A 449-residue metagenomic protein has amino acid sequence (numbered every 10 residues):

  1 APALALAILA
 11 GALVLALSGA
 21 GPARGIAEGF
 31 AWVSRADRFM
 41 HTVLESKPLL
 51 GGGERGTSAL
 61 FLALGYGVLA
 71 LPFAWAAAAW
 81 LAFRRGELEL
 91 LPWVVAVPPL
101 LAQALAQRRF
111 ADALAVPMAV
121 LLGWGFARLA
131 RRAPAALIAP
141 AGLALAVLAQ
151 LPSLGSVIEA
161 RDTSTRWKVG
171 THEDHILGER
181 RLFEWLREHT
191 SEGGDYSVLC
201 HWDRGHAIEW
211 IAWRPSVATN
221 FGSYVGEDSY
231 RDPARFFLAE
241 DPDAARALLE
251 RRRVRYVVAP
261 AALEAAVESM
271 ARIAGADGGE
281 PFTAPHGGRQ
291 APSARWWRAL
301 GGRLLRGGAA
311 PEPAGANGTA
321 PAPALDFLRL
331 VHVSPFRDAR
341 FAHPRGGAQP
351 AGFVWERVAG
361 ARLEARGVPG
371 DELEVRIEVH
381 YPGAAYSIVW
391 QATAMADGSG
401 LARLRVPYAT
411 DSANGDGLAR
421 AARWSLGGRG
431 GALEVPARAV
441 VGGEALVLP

Functional and structural regions predicted by a protein language model:
P2-G11, V120, W124-E159: Signature aromatic-anchored transmembrane alpha helix within multi-pass, membrane-resident enzymes that catalyze glycan
L4-F83, E89-V94: Alpha-helical transmembrane segments at the extracellular/periplasmic loop-to-helix junctions of multi-pass membrane
L9-S18, A36, V97-A106, A144-P152: Aromatic-anchored segments of alpha-helical transmembrane domains
G67, F83-P98, G170-E188: Acidic/polar, low-complexity linker and loop regions
L71-L81, V94-A106, L114-A133, A146: Transmembrane alpha-helices and membrane-interface helical segments of multi-pass integral membrane enzymes
A111: Globin-like tetrapyrrole-binding proteins
P134, A141-P449: Extracytoplasmic
